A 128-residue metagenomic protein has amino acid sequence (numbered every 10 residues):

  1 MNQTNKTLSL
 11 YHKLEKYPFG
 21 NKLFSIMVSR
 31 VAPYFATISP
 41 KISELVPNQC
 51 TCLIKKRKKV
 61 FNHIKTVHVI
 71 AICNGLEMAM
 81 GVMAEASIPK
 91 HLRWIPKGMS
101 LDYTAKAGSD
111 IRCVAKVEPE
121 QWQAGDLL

Functional and structural regions predicted by a protein language model:
M1-F19, G108, E118-L128: HotDog/MaoC-like acyl-thioester-processing domains
M1-L8, Q49-K58, R93-A105: N-terminal short leaders/motifs
N2-T7, N21-I26, V46-P47, F61-V67 (+1 more regions): Short acidic/polar alpha-helix capping motifs at helix-coil junctions
G20-S29, Y34-F35, Q123: Short Pro/Gly-enriched beta-strand edge/turn motifs at strand-loop
F35-T37, P47, V67, G75 (+3 more regions): Short connector loops at helix/strand junctions that flank enzyme active sites, especially segments positioning acidic
T37-V67: Catalytic strand-loop segment that frames the active site of acyl-thioester-processing enzymes
K55-S87: A short mixed-secondary-structure module that forms the rim of ligand-binding clefts
M83-W122: Hydrophobic beta-strand-centered segment that forms part of the acyl-chain substrate-binding groove
